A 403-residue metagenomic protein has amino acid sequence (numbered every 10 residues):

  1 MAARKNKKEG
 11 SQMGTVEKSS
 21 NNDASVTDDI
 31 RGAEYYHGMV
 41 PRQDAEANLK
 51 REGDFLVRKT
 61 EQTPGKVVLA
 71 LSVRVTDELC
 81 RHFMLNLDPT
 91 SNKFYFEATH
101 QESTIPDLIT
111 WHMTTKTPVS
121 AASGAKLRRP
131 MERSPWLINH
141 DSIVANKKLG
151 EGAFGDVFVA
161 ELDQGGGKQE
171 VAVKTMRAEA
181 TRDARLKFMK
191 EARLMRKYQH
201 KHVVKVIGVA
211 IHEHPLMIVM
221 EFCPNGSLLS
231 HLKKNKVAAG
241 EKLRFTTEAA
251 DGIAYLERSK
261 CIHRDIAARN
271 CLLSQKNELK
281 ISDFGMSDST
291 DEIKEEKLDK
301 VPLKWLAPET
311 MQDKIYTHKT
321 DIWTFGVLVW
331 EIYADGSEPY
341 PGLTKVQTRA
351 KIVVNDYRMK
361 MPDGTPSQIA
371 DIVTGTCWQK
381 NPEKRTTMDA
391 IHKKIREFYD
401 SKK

Functional and structural regions predicted by a protein language model:
A2-F154, A178: Domain-scale recognition of modular recruitment/scaffold domains used in eukaryotic signaling
D156-A178: Glycine-rich ATP phosphate-binding loop
F188-R193: Regulatory alphaC helix of protein kinase catalytic domains
G208-V209: A short, aromatic-enriched beta-strand patch in the conserved N-lobe beta-sheet of the protein kinase catalytic domain
E213-S227, H231: Conserved short submotifs of the Hanks-type protein kinase catalytic core that shape the nucleotide-binding pocket
F245-T246: Activation segment signature within eukaryotic-like protein kinase domains
E257-L273: Catalytic-loop of the protein kinase fold
D321: Conserved catalytic-loop aspartate of Hanks-type protein kinases
